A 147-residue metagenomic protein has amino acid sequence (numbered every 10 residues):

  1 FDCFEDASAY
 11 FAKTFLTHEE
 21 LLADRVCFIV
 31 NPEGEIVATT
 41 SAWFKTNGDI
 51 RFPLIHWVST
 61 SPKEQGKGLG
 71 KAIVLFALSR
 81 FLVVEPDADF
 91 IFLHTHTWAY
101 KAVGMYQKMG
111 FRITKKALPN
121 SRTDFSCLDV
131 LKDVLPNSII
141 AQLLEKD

Functional and structural regions predicted by a protein language model:
F1-Y10, N137, A141-D147: Short amphipathic alpha-helix that is part of the acyltransferase structural core
D2-S59: A conserved beta-strand-loop-helix scaffold within acyl/acetyltransferase catalytic domains
F44-T46, A117, S121: A short acidic/small-residue loop/turn micro-motif
W57-T60, G66-F81, G104-K108: Conserved acetyl-CoA-binding loop-helix of GNAT-fold acetyltransferases
L75, F125-P136, L143-L144: Extended, charge-rich intrinsically disordered regulatory tails
F81-T95: Conserved GNAT acetyl-CoA-binding A-motif
F92-V103, P119-D129: Conserved beta-strand-loop-alpha-helix junction that forms the acyl-donor binding cleft
G110-K115: A secondary-structure capping/hinge motif
